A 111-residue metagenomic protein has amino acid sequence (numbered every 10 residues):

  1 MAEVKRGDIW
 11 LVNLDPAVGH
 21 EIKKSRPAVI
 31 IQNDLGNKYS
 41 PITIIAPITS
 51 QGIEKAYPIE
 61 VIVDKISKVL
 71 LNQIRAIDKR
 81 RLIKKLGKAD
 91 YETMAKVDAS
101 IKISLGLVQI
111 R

Functional and structural regions predicted by a protein language model:
M1-R111: Conserved functional hotspots at enzyme active or ligand-binding sites that engage polyanionic ligands
